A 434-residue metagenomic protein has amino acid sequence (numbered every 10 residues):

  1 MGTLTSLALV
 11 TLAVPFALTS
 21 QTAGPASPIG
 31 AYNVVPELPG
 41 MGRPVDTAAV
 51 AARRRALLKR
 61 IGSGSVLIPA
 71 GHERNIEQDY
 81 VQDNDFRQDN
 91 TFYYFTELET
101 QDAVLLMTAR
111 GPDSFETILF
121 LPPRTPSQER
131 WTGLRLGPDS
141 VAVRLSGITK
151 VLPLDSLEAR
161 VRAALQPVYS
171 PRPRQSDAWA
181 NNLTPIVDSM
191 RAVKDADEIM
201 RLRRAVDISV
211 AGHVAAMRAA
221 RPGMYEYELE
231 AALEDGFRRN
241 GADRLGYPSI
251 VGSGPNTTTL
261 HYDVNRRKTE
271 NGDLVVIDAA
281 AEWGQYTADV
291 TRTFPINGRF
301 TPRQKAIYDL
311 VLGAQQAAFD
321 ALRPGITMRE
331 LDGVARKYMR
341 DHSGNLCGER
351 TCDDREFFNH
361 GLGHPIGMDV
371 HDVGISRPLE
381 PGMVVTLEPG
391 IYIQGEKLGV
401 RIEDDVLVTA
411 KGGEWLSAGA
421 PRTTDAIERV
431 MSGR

Functional and structural regions predicted by a protein language model:
M1, F16-R434: Active-site neighborhoods and metal-handling regions in enzymes and metal-associated proteins
T3-A17: Bacterial N-terminal signal peptides
